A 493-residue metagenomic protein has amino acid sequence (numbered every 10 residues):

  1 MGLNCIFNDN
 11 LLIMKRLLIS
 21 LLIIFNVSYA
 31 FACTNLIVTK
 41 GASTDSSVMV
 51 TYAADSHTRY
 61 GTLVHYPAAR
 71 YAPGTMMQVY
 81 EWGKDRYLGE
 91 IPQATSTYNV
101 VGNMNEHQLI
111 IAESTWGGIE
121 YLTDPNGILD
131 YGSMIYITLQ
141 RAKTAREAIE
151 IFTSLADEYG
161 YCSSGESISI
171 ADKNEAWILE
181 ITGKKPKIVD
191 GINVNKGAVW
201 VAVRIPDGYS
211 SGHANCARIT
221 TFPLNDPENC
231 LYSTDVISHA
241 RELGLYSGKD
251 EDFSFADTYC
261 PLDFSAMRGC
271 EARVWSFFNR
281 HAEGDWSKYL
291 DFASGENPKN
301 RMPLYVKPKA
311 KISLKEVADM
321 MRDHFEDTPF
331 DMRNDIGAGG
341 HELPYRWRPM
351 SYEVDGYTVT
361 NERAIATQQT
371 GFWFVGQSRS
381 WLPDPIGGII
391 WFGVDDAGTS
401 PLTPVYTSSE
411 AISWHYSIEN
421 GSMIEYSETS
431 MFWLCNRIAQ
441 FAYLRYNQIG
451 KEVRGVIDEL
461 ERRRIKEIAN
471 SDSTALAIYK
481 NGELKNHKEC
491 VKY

Functional and structural regions predicted by a protein language model:
N8-L17: Positively charged n-region of N-terminal signal peptides that target proteins for export
L17-N26: Sec-dependent N-terminal signal peptides
S28-A32: Sec/Tat signal peptide C-region and signal peptidase I cleavage site
C33-Y131, I151-K311: A contiguous strand-loop segment
R241-I389: Glycine-rich, aromatic-lined ligand/substrate-binding cores of catalytic and carbohydrate-binding domains
G340-A469: Substrate-recognition/cap regions that form aromatic- and gly/pro-loop-enriched pockets for small-molecule ligands
R454-Y493: Histidine-centered catalytic/metal-binding microenvironments
